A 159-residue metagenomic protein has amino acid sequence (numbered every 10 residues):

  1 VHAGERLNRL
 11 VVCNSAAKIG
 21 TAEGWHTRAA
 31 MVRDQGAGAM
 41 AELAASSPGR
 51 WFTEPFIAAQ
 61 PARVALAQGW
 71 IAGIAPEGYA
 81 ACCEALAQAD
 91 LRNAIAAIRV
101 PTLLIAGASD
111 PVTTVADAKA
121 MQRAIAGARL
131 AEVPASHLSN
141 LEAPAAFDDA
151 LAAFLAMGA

Functional and structural regions predicted by a protein language model:
V1-A44, W51: Flexible "cap/lid" loop of the alpha/beta hydrolase fold
R6-N8, I125-A128: Core-facing hydrophobic residues within beta-strands of well-ordered domains
G20-E23, A37-A97: Conserved alpha/beta-hydrolase catalytic His-Asp/Glu region
S47, C83-L86, M121, F147 (+2 more regions): Hydrophobic "lid"/C-terminal helical patch of Rossmann-like NAD(P)-dependent dehydrogenase/epimerase domains
I98, L104-A106, D110: Short beta-strand/loop motif that positions the catalytic acidic residue of the alpha/beta-hydrolase fold
P111-D117: Conserved alpha/beta-hydrolase "acid-adjacent" motif
G127-A159: Catalytic active-site module of serine/aspartate enzymes centered on a nucleophile-bearing elbow/loop
